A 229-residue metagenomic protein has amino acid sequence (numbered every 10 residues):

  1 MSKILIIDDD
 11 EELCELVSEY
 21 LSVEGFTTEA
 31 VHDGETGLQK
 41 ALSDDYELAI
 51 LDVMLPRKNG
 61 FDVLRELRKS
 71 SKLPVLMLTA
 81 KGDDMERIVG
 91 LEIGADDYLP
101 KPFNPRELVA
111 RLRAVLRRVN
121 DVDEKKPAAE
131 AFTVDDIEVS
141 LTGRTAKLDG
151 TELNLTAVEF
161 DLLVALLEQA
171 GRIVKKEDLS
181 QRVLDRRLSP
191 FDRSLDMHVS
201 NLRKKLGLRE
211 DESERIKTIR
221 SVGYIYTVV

Functional and structural regions predicted by a protein language model:
K3, A114-I173, E177: Short, Lys/Arg-enriched segments at the junction into DNA-binding effector domains of transcriptional regulators
I7-D8, V31, A49, L99: Conserved sequence signature across two-component system core domains
E12-V23: Charged docking surfaces used in two-component/phosphorelay signaling
G25-D33, K40: Short hydrophobic/Thr-rich beta-strand motif most characteristic of the beta2 strand and flanking loop of CheY-like
D45-E47, S70-V75, S189: His-Asp phosphorelay/catalytic-motif detector in bacterial-type signaling
D45-I50, L55: Active-site beta3 strand of CheY-like receiver
N59, R65, K69-S70, P74-F132: Basic, amphipathic DNA-recognition helix from helix-turn-helix-like DNA-binding domains
E124, A129-A131, N154, M197-V199 (+1 more regions): DNA-binding patch around the recognition helix
